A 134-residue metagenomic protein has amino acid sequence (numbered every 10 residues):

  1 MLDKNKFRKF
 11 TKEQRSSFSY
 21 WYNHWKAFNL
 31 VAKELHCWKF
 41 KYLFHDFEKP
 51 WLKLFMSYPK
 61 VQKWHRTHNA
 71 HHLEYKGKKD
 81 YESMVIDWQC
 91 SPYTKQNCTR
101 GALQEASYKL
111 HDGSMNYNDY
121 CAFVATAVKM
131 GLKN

Functional and structural regions predicted by a protein language model:
M1-N134: Metal-dependent phosphohydrolase cores
